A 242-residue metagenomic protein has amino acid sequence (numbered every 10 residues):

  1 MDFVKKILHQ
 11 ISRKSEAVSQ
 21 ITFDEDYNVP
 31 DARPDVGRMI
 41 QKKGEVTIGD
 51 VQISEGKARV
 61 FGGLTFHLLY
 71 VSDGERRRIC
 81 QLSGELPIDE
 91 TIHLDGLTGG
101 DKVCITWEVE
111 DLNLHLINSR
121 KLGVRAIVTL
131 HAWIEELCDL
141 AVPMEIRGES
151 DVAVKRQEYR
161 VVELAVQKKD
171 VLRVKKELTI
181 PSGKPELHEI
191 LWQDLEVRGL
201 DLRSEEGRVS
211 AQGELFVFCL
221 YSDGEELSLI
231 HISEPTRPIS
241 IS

Functional and structural regions predicted by a protein language model:
M1-M39: N-terminal alpha-helical "arm" segments
K14-A17, R33-I40, D50-F61, H115-L122 (+2 more regions): Short, solvent-exposed beta-strand/turn "edge" segments of beta-rich domains on protein surfaces
F23, V29-Q41, G99-I105, I180-L195: Intrinsic, low-complexity N-terminal interaction/targeting segments
C104-E149: Hydrophobic, ordered structural segments
L137-D170: Surface-exposed beta-loop interaction hotspot
R160-E196: Edge strands and adjacent loops of beta-rich recognition modules
I230-S242: Single conserved hydrophobic/aromatic residue that forms the stacking wall/gate of nucleotide- or nucleobase-binding
